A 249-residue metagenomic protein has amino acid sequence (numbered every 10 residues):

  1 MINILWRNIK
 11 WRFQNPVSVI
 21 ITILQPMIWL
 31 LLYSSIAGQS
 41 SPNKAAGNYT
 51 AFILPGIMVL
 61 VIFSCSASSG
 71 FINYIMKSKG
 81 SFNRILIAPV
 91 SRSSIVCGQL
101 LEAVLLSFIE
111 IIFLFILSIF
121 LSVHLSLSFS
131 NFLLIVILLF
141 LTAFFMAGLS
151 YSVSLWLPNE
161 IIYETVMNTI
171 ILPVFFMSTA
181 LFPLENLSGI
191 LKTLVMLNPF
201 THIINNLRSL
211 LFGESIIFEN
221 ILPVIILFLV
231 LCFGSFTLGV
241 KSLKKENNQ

Functional and structural regions predicted by a protein language model:
M1-Q25, G80, N248-Q249: Aromatic- and glycine-rich beta-strand/loop motifs that create alpha-glucan
I2-I9, F13, A51, P55 (+8 more regions): Alpha-helical membrane-protein architecture signal
W11, P42-A45, F175, T179-L231: Membrane-interfacial helix-loop-helix junctions in multi-pass membrane proteins
Q14-S18, A51, I62-A67, G98-Q99 (+3 more regions): Short alpha-helical transmembrane interface motifs in multi-pass membrane proteins
I28, Y49-L121, T142, T169 (+1 more regions): Hydrophobic alpha-helical transmembrane segments of multi-pass membrane transport proteins
L32-S40, S154-L197: Transmembrane helix segments
R92, V96-M167, S215-V240: Alpha-helical transmembrane segments and their short interhelical loops
K241-Q249: Short cytosolic juxtamembrane segments of multi-pass membrane proteins
